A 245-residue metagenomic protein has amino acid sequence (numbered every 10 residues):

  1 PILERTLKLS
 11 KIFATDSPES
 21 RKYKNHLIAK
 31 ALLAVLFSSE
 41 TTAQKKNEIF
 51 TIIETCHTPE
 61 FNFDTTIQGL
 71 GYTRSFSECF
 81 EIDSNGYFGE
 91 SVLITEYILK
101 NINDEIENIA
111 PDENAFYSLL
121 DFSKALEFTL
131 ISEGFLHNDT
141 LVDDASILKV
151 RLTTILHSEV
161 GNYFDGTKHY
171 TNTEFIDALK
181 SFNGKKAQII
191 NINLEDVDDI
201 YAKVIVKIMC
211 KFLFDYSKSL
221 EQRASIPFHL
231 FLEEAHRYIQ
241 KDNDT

Functional and structural regions predicted by a protein language model:
P1-D244: P-loop NTPase motor domains
